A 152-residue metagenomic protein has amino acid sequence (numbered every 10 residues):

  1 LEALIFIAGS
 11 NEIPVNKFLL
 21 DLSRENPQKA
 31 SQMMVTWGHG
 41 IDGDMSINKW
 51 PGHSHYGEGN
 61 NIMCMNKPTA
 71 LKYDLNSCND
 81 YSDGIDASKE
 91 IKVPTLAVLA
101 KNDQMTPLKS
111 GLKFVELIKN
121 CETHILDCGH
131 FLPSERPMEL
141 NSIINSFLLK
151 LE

Functional and structural regions predicted by a protein language model:
L1-E12: A conserved short beta-strand
L1-E2, I118-C121: Core-facing hydrophobic residues within beta-strands of well-ordered domains
I5-I7, L96-V98, H124: Hydrophobic/aromatic beta-strand patches that form the interior of the parallel beta-sheet core in alpha/beta enzyme
P14-V15, D21-E90: Conserved alpha/beta-hydrolase catalytic His-Asp/Glu region
N66, T106-K109, E135: Residue-level signal for the nucleotide or nucleotide-sugar donor/cofactor binding architecture
I91, A97-L99, D103: Short beta-strand/loop motif that positions the catalytic acidic residue of the alpha/beta-hydrolase fold
V93, P107-E116: Short alpha-helix in the alpha/beta-hydrolase fold that links the catalytic acid
C121-E152: Catalytic active-site module of serine/aspartate enzymes centered on a nucleophile-bearing elbow/loop
